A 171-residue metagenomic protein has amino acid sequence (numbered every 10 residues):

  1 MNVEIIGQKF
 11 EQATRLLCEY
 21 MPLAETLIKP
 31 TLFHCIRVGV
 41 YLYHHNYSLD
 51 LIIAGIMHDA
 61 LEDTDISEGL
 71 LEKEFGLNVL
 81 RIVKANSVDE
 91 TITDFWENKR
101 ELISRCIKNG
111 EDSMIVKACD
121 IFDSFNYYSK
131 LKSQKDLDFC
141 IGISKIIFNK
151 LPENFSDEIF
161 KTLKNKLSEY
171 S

Functional and structural regions predicted by a protein language model:
M1-S171: Active-site helical microenvironments for divalent-metal-assisted chemistry
